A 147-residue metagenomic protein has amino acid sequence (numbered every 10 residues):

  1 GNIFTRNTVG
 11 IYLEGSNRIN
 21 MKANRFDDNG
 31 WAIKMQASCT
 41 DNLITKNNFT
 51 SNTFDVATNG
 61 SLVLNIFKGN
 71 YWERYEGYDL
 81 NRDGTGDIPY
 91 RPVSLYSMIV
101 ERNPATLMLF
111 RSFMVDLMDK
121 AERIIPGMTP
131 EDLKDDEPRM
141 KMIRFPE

Functional and structural regions predicted by a protein language model:
I3, Y12-L13, N20, R25 (+3 more regions): Extracellular beta-strand solenoid repeats
V9-G15, W31-S38, T53-L62, Y78-R82: Glycine-rich beta-solenoid repeat tracts in large extracellular/virion proteins
S16, F49, Y75: Hydrophobic pocket-lining residues within nucleotide cofactor-binding pockets
S16, M21, S38-C39, I44 (+2 more regions): Parallel beta-helix/beta-solenoid
I66-D79: K/E-rich alpha-helical interaction surfaces of small helical-bundle regulatory domains
D79-P92: Acidic, glycine-anchored loop motifs typical of Ca2+
S97-E147: Long, compositionally biased charged/polar accessory segments in the mid-to-C-terminal portions of proteins
